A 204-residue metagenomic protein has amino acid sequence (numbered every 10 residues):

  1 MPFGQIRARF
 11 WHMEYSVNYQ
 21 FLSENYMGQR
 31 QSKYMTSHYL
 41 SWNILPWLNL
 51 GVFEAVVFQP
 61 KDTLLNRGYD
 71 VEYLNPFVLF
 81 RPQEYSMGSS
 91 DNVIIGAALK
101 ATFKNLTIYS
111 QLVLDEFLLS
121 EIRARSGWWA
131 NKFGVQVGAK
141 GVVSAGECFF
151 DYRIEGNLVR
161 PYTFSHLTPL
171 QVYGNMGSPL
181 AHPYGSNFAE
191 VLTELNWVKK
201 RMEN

Functional and structural regions predicted by a protein language model:
P2-T193, V198: Signature for the C-terminal beta-barrel architecture of outer-membrane proteins
E203: Aromatic-lined glycan-binding groove of carbohydrate-active enzymes
